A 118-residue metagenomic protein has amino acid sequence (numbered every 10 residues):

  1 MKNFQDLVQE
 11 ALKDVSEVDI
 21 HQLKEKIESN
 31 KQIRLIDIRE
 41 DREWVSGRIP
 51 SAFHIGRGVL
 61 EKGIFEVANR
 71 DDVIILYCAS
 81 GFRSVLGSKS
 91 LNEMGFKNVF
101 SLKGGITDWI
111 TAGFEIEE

Functional and structural regions predicted by a protein language model:
M1-R34, D41-I74, F82-E118: Rhodanese-like catalytic fold shared by cysteine-dependent sulfurtransferases and DSP/PTP-type phosphatases
C78: Short cysteine clusters
